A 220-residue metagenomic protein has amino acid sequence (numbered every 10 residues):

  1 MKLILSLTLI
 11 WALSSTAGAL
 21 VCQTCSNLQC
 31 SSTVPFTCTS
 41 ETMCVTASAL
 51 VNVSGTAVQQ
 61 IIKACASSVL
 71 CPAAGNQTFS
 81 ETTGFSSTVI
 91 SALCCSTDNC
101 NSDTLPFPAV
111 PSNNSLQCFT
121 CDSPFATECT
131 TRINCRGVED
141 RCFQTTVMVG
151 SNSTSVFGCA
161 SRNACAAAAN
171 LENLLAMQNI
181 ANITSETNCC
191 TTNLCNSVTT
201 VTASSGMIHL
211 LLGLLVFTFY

Functional and structural regions predicted by a protein language model:
K2-Y220: Disulfide-rich, cysteine-dense mature extracellular segments of secreted or cell-surface proteins
